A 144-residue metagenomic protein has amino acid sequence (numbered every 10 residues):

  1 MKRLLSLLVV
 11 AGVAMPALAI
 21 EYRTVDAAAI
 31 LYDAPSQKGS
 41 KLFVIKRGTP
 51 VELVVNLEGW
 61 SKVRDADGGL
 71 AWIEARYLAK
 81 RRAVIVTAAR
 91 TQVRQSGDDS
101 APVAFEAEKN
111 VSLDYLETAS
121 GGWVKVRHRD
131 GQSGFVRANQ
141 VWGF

Functional and structural regions predicted by a protein language model:
K2-L7: Sec-dependent signal peptide recognition, specifically the positively charged N-region followed immediately by
V10-A11: Short, linear, compositionally biased motifs with a strong N-terminal bias
A14-P16: N-terminal signal peptide c-region/cleavage motif recognized by signal peptidases
L18-D33, K41-R47, E52-G97, P102-F144: SH3-family beta-barrel domains
